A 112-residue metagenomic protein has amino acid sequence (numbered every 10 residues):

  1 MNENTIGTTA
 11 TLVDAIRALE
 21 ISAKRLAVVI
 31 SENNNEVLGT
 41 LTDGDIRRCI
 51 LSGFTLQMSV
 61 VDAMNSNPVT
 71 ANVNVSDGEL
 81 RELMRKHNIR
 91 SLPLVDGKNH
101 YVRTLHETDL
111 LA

Functional and structural regions predicted by a protein language model:
M1-A112: Tandem CBS (Cystathionine beta-synthase) repeat/Bateman regulatory domains
